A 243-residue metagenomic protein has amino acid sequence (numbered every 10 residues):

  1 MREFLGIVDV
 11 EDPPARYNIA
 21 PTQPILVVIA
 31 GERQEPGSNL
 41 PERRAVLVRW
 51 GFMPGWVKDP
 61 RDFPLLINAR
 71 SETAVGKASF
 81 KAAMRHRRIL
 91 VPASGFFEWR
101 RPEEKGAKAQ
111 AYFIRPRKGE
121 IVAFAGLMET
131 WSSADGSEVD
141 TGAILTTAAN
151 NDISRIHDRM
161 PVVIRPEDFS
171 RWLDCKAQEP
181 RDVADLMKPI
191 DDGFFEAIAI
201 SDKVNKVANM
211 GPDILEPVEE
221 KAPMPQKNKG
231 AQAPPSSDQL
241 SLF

Functional and structural regions predicted by a protein language model:
M1-F243: Short linear sequence motif anchored by a di-proline
